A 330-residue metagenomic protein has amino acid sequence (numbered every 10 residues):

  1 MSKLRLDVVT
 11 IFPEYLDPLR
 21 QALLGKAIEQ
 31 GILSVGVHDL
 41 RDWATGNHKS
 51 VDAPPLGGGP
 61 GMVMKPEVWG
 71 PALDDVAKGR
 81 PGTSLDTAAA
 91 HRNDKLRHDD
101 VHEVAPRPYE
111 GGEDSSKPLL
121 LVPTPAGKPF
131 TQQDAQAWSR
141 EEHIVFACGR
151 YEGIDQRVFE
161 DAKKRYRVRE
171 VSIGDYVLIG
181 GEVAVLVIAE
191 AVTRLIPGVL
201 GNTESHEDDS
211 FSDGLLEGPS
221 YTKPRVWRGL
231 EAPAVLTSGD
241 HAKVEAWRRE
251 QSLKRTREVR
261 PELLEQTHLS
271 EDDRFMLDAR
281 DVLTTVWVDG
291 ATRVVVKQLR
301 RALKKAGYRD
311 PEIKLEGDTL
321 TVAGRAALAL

Functional and structural regions predicted by a protein language model:
S2-D42: Glycine-rich, flexible N-terminal cofactor/catalytic loop recognition
S2-L4, P224-K305: SAM-dependent methyltransferases
V37-G58: Short, surface-exposed acidic-centric catalytic microdomains
V51-A72: Short, structured active-site "lid" loops
K65-S84, K95-V101, P108-R150, P197: S-adenosyl-L-methionine/SAH cofactor-binding core of RNA-modifying enzymes
I154, V158-D209: Structured adenosyl-cofactor binding patch, chiefly the S-adenosyl-L-methionine
V183, L195-V235: Internal, active-site/partner-interface "lid" segment
L320-V322: Short linear proline/tyrosine/threonine-rich motifs used for host-factor recruitment and membrane trafficking/assembly
